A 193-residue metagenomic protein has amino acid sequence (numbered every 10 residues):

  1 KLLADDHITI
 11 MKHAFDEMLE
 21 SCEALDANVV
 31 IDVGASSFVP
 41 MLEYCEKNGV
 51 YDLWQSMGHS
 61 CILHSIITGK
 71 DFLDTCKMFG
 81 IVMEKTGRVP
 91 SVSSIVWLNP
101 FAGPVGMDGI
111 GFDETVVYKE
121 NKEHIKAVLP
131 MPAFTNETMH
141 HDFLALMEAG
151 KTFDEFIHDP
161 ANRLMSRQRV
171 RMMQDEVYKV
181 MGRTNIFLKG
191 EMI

Functional and structural regions predicted by a protein language model:
K1-F38: Nucleotide-state-sensitive switch-loop elements of NTP-binding domains
L2, L25-N28, L63, I157 (+2 more regions): Generic preference for well-ordered secondary structure
D6, K70, M165: Short, surface-exposed alpha-helical recognition segments that flank or form part of ligand/macromolecule-binding
G34-F38, W54, T152-H158: Generic detector of solvent-exposed, compositionally biased contiguous segments
S37-H141: Conserved catalytic-core segment of NTP-binding enzymes
I95-P100, G109-I193: P-loop NTP-binding site
